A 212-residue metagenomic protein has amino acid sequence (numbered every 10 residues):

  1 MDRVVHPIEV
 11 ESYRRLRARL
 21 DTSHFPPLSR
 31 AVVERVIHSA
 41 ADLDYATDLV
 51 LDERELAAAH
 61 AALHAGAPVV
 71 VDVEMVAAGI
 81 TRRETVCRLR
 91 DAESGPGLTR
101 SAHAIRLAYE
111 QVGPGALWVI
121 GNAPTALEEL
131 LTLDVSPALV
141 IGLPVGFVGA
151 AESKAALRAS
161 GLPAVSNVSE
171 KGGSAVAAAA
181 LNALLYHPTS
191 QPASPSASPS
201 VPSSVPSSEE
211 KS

Functional and structural regions predicted by a protein language model:
M1-V70, G79: Electropositive, gly/pro-rich neighborhoods at or near active sites that engage anionic ligands
R15-S23, S39-L43, A62-G66, A108-V112 (+3 more regions): Change "in soluble alpha/beta enzymes" to "in soluble alpha/beta proteins
S39-T47, A92, G115-A116, L139: Short, basic, glycine/proline-bearing loop/turn elements
P68-R106: Glycine-rich, small/polar surface segments that engage phosphate groups of diverse ligands
R83-R88, A138, G161-A164: Active-site regions of enzymes building and remodeling cell-envelope glycoconjugates
T99-S153: Long, charge-patterned amphipathic alpha-helical coiled-coil/hairpin "stalk" segments used as oligomerization
V148-P195, E209-S212: C-terminal functional extensions of proteins
